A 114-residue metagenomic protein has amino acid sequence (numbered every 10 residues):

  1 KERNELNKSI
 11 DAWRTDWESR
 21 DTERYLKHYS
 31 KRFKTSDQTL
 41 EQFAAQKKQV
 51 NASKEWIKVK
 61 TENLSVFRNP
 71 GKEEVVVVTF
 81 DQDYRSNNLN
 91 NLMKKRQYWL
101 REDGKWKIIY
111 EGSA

Functional and structural regions predicted by a protein language model:
K1, N91-A114: Short beta-strand edge/turn micro-motifs at domain boundaries
K1-T22, K27: Short, low-complexity N-terminal intrinsically disordered segments enriched in polar/charged residues
W17-E18, G71, N88, R101: Surface-exposed coil/turn segments at beta-strand junctions on protein surfaces, enriched
H28-E41: A short gly/proline-enriched turn/hairpin at secondary-structure junctions
R32-K34, D83-S86, A114: Solvent-exposed loop/turn segments at secondary-structure junctions within structured extracellular/periplasmic domains
K34, S65-F67, Y98-L100: Generic structural detector for well-ordered beta-strands
A45-L92: Surface-exposed, charged secondary-structure patches
